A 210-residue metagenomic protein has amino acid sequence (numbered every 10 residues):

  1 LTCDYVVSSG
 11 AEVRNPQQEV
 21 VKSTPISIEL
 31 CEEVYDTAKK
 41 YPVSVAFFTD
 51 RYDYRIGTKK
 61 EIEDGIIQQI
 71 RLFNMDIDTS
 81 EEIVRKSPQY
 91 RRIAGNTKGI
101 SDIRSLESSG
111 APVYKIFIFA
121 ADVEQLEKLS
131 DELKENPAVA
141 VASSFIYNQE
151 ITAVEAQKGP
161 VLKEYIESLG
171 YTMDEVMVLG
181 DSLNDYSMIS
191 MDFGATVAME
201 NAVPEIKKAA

Functional and structural regions predicted by a protein language model:
L1, I103, I206-A210: Short, intrinsically disordered, charge-balanced linker/junction segments flanking boundaries in proteins
L1-E29: Alpha-helical substrate-recognition element adjacent to the catalytic core
T2, V113-Y114, F193, A210: Short, well-ordered alpha-helix to beta-strand connector turns
Y5-V6, S44, T196: Short, well-ordered beta-strand core segments
S9, I116, I189: Residue-level signal for inorganic ion chemistry
G10-E12, I146, N201-P204: Short, acidic/turn-prone active-site loops that include or flank metal/cofactor- and phosphate-binding residues
T37, Y41-V43, F48-L179, D185: Conserved acidic, metal-coordinating active-site core of Asp-based, Mg2+-dependent phosphoryl-transfer enzymes
L162, T172-A210: Acidic, Mg2+-coordinating phosphoryl-transfer loop and its flanking beta/alpha structural elements, shared across
